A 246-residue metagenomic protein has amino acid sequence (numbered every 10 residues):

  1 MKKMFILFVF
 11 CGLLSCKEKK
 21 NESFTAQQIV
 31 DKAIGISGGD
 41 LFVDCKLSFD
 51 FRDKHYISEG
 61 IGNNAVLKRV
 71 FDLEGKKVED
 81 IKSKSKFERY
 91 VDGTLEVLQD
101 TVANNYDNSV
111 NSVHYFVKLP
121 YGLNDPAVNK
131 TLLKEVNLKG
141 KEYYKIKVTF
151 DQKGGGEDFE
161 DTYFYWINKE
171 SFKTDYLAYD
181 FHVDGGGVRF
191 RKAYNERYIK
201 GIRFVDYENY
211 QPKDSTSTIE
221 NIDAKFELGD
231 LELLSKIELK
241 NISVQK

Functional and structural regions predicted by a protein language model:
M1-M4, E18: Positively charged n-region of N-terminal signal peptides that target proteins for export
M4-L13: Sec-dependent N-terminal signal peptides
S15-D53: N-terminal leader/targeting segments and the immediate start of mature chains
N21-T25, Y90-E157, F181-D184, E238 (+1 more regions): Flexible, processing/modification-adjacent segments and terminal tails in exported/periplasmic/extracellular proteins
A33, S58-G62, Y194-E196: Extended lipid/amphipathic-ligand handling interfaces
F42-S48, N63-R69, G140-K147, T174-Y176 (+1 more regions): Short, hydrophobic/aromatic-rich segments at coil-to-beta transitions
K68-A103: Mid-chain, structured segments of secreted extracytoplasmic proteins
Y144-I242: Gly/Pro-enriched, hydrophobic low-complexity segments that function as extracytoplasmic propeptides/linkers
